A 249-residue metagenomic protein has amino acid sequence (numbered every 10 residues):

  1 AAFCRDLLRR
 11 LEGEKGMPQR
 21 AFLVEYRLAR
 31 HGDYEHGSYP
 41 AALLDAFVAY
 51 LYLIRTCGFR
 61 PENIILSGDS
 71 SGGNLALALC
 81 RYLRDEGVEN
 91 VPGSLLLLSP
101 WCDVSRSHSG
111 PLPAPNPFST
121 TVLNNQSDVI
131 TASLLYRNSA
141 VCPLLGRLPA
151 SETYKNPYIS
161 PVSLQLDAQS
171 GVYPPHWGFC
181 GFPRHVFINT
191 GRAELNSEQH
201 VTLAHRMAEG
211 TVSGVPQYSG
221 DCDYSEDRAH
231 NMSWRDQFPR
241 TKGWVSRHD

Functional and structural regions predicted by a protein language model:
A2-F22: Short amphipathic alpha-helix adjacent to the substrate-entry channel of hydrolases
V24-A29: Short beta-to-alpha linker loops that shape the active-site pocket of alpha/beta-hydrolase fold enzymes
G32-E35, H108: Conserved catalytic-core motifs of eukaryotic protein kinase domains, centered on the activation segment
H36-C57: Alpha/beta-hydrolase active-site loop
D45, N74-L75, Q199: Charged catalytic carboxylate motif
R55-N63, A78-D249: Alpha/beta hydrolase fold serine-hydrolase catalytic domain that processes acyl esters and thioesters
G68, G72, A76: Gly/Ala-rich beta-loop-alpha elbow adjacent to hydrolase catalytic centers
